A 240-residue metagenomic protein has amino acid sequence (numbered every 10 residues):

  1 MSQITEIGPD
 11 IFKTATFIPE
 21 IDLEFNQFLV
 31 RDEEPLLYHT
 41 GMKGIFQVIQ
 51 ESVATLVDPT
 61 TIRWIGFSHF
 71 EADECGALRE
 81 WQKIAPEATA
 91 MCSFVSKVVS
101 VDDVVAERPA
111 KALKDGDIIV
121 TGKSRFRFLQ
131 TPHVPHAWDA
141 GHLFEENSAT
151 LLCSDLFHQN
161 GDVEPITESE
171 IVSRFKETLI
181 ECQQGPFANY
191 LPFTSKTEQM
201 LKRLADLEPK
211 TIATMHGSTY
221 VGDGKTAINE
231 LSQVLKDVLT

Functional and structural regions predicted by a protein language model:
S2-A54, H142-C153: Conserved beta-strand hairpin/beta-sheet module of binuclear metal-dependent hydrolase folds, prominently
E6-P9, C92-A140, P192, K196-A205: Metallo-beta-lactamase
K13-P19, G41-K43, F67-H69, R127-H133 (+1 more regions): Short, flexible loop segments at the rims of nucleotide/cofactor-binding pockets, characterized by
Y38-T40, I62-F70, A90-F94, L151-D155 (+2 more regions): Active-site neighborhood of phospho(di)ester-bond hydrolases with catalytic His/Asp-centered motifs
M42-K43, A72, H158, T219: Short, glycine/acidic-enriched loop or turn micro-motifs at the edges of active sites
I45-M91: Active-site metal-binding motif and surrounding structural segment of the metallo-beta-lactamase
I62-R63, P86-F94, P109-L113, L235: Short hydrophobic/aromatic-enriched beta-strand-loop microsegments
H133-T214, S218-K225, L231-L235: Metallo-beta-lactamase
